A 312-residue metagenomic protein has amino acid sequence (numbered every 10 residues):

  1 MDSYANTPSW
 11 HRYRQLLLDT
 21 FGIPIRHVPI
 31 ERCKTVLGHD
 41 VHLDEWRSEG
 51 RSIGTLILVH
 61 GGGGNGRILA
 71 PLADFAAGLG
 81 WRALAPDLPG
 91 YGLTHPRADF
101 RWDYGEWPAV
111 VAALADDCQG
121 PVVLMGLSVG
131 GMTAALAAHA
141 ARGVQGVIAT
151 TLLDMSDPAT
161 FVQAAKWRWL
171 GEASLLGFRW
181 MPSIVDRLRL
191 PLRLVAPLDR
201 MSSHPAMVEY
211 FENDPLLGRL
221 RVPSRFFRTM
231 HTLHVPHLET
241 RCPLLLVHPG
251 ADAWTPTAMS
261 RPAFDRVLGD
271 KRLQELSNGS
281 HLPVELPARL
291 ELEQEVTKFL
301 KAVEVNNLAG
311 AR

Functional and structural regions predicted by a protein language model:
M1-T35, H39-S48: An N-terminal hydrophobic leader/cap segment in hydrolases
G61-G64, G250: Active-site glycine-rich loops that stabilize anionic/oxyanionic intermediates across multiple enzyme folds
A73-P96: Conserved alpha/beta-hydrolase
E106-V122: Conserved acidic catalytic loop of the alpha/beta-hydrolase fold
V129-P215: Alpha/beta-hydrolase-fold enzymes
T240, L246-H248, D252: Short beta-strand/loop motif that positions the catalytic acidic residue of the alpha/beta-hydrolase fold
A253-M259: Conserved alpha/beta-hydrolase "acid-adjacent" motif
D270-R312: Catalytic active-site module of serine/aspartate enzymes centered on a nucleophile-bearing elbow/loop
